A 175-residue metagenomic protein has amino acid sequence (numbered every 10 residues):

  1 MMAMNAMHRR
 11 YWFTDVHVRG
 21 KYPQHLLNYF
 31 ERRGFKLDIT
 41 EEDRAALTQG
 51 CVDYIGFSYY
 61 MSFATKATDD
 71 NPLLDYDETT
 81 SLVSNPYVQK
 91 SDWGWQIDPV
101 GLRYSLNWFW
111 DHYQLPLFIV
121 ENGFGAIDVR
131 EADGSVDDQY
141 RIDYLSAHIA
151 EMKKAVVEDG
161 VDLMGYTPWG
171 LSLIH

Functional and structural regions predicted by a protein language model:
M1-I174: Active-site region of glycoside hydrolase catalytic domains
